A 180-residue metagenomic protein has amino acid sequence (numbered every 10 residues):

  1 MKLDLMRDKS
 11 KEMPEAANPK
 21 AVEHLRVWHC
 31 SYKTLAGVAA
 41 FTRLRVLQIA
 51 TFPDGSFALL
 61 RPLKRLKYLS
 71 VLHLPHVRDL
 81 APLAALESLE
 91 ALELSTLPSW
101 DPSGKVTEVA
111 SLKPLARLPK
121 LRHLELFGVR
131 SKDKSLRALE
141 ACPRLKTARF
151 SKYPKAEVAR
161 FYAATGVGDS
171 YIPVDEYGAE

Functional and structural regions predicted by a protein language model:
M1-E180: Concave beta-strand-loop units of leucine-rich repeat
